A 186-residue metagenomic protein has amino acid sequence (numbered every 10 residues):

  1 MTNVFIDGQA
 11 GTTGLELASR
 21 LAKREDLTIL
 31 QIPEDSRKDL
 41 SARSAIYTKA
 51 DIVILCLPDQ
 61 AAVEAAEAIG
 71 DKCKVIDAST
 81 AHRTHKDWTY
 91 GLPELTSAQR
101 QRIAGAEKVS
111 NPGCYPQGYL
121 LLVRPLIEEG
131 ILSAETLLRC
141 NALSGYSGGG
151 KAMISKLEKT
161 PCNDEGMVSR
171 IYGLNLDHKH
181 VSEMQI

Functional and structural regions predicted by a protein language model:
M1-Y172: N-terminal Rossmann-like NAD(P) cofactor-binding subdomain of oxidoreductases, focused on the glycine-rich
N175-I186: Oxyanion-binding "anion nests"
